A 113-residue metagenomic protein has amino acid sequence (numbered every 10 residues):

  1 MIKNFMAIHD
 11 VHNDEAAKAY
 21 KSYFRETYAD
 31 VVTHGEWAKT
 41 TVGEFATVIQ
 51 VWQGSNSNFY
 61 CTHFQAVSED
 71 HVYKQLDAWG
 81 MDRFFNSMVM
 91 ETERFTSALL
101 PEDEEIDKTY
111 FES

Functional and structural regions predicted by a protein language model:
M1-I49, G54-N58, V67-H71, E93-S113: Short S/T/G/P-rich N-terminal loop/turn motif that feeds into the first structured element of a domain
Y23, Y73-G80: Short amphipathic alpha-helices in soluble, non-transmembrane regions that often serve as interface/regulatory elements
Q65, G80-M81: Short, charged helix-to-loop "capping" segments that act as catalytic/coupling loops
M81-S97: Conserved short beta-strand edge segments in small beta-sheet-based binding/regulatory domains
